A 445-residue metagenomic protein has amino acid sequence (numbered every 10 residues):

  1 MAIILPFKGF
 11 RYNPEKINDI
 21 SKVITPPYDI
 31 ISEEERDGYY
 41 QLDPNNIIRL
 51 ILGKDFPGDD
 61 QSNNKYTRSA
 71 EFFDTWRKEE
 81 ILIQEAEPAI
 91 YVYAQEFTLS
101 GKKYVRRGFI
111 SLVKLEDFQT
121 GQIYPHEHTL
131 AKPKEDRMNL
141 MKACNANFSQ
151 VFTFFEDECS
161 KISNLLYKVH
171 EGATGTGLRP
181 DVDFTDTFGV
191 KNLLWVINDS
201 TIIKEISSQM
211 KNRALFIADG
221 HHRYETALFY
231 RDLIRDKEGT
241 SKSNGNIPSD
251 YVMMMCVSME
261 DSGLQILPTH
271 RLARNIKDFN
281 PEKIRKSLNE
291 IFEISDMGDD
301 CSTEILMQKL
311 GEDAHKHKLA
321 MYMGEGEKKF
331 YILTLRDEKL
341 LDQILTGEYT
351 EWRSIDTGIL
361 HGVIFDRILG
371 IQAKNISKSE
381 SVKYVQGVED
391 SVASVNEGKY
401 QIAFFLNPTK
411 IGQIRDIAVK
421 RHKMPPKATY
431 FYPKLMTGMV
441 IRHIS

Functional and structural regions predicted by a protein language model:
M1-S445: Surface-exposed, charge/polar-rich loops and edge strands
